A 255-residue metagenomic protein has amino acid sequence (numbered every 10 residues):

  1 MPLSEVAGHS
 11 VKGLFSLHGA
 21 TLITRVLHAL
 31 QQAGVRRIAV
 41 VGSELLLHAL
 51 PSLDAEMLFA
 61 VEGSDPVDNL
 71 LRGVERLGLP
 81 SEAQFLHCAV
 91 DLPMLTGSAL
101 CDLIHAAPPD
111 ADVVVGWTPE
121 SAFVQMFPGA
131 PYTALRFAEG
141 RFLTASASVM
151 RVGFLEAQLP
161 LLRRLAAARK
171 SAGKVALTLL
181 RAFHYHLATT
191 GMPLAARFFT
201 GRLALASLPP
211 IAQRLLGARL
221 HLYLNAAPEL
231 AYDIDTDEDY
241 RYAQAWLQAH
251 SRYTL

Functional and structural regions predicted by a protein language model:
M1-L45: N-terminal glycine-rich phosphate-binding loop and ensuing alpha1 helix
R36-I38, Q84, D112: Residues at the starts of beta-strands that form the adenosine-phosphate
V41-E44, A89, W117: Short beta-strand/turn micro-motifs composed of small residues that flank or help shape donor/cofactor-binding pockets
P51-L86, M94-L95: Short phosphate-binding loop-to-helix
T96-R214, N225-E229: Conserved core of the sugar-phosphate nucleotidyltransferase
H221-L224, D233: Conserved active-site beta-strand element of glycosyltransferases/polysaccharide synthases
T236: Short, conserved phosphate/pyrophosphate- and ester-handling motifs at nucleotide-, phospho-/glycolipid
Y240-W246: Short amphipathic alpha-helices within nucleic acid-binding modules
